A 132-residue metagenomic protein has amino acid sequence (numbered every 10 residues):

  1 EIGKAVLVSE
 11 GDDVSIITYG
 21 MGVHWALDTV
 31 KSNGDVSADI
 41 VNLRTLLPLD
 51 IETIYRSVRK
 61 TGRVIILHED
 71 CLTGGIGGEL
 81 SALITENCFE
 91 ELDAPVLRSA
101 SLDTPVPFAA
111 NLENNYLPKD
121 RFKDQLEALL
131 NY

Functional and structural regions predicted by a protein language model:
E1-Y132: Thiamine diphosphate
